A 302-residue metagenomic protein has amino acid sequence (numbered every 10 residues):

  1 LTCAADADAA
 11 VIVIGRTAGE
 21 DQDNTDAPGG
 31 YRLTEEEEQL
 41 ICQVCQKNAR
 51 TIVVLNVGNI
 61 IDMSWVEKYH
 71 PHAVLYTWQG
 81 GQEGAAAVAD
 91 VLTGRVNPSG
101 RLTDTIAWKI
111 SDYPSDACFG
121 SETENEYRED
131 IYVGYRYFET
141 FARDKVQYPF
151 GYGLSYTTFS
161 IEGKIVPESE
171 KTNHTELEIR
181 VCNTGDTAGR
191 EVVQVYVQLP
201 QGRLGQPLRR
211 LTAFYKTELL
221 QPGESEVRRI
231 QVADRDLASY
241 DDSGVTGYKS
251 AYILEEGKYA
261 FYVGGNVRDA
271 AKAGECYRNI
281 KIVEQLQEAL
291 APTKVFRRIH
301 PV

Functional and structural regions predicted by a protein language model:
L1-V302: C-terminal non-catalytic regions of proteins with extracellular/luminal or membrane-system context
